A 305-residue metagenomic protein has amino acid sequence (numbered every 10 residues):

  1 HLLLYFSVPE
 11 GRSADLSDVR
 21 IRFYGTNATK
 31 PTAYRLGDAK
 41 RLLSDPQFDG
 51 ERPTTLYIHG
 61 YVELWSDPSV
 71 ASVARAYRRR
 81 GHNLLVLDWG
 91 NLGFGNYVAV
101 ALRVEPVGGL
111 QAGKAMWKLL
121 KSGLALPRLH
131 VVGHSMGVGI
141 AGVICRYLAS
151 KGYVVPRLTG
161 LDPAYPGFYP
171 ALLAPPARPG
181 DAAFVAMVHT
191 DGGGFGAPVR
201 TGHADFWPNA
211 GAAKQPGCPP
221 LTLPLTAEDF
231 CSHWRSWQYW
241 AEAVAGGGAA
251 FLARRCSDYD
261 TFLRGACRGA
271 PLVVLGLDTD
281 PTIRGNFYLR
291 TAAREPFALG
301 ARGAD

Functional and structural regions predicted by a protein language model:
H1-V86, G93-R103, K114-L126, S150-Y153 (+2 more regions): Flexible, membrane-associating and regulatory peripheral segments of lipid-active enzymes
I58-G60, S135, D162: The conserved beta1-alpha1 loop
N91-G93, Y165: Alpha/beta-hydrolase active-site loop signature
L124-S135, L158: Alpha/beta-hydrolase fold nucleophile elbow
V132-I144: Glycine-rich nucleophile elbow surrounding the catalytic serine of serine-hydrolase chemistry
P156-G167, H189-G193, G211: Active-site nucleophile loop of the alpha/beta-hydrolase fold
